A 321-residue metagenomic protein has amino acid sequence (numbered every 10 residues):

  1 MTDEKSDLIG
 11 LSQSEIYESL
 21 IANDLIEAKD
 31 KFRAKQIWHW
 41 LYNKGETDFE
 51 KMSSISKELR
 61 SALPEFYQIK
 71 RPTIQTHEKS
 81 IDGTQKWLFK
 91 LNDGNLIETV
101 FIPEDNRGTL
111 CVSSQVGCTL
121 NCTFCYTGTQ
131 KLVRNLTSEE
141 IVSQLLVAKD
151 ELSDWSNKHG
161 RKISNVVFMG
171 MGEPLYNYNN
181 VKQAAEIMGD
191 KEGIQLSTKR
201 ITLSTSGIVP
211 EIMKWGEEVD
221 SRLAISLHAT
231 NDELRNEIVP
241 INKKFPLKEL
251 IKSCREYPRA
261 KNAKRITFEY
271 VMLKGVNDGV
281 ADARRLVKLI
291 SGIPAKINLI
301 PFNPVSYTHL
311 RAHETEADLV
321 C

Functional and structural regions predicted by a protein language model:
M1-G108: Flexible, acidic/Gly-rich N-terminal and inter-domain linker regions that tether and position cofactor-handling modules
N95-S221, N231-E233, E256: Conserved Radical SAM active-site core
K131, M171-L175, I194, I208-I212 (+3 more regions): Conserved radical SAM core fold
I241-Y257: Glycine-rich S-adenosyl-L-methionine
Y257, L286-A295: Low-complexity, glycine/alanine/valine/leucine- and proline-rich hydrophobic stretches
D278-R285: Catalytic cores of alpha/beta
T308-T315: Conserved small/polar residues in nucleotide/adenosyl-binding loops
L319-C321: Hydrophobic alpha-helical segments, chiefly the membrane-spanning helices and signal/signal-anchor peptides
